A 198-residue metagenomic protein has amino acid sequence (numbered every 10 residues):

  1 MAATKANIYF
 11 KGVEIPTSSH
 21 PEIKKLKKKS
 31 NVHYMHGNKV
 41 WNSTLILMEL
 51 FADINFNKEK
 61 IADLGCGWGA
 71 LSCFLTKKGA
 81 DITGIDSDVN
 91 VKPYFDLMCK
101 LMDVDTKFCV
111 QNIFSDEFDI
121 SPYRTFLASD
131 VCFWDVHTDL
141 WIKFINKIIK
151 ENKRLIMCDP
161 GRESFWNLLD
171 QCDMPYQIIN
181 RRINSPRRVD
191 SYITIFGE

Functional and structural regions predicted by a protein language model:
M1-E198: S-adenosylmethionine-dependent methyltransferases
